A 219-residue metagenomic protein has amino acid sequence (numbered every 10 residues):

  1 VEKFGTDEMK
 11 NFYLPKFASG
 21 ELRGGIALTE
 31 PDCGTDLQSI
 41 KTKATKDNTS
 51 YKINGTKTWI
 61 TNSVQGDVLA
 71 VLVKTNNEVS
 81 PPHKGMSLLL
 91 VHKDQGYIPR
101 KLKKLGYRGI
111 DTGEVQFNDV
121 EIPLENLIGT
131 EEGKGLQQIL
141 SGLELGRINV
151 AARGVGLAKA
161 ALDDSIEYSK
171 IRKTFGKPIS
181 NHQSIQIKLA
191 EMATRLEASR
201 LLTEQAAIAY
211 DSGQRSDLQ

Functional and structural regions predicted by a protein language model:
V1-E8, G34-L37, T45: N-terminal glycine-rich flavin-associated loop
G20-L28, L72: A short, Trp-centered hydrophobic/proline-enriched beta-strand micro-motif
D32-T35, W59-N62, V79-S80, K104-D111: Short Gly/Pro-enriched turn/cap motifs at secondary-structure boundaries
D36-N54, Q214: Cytochrome P450 C-terminal beta-domain/meander region
N54-I98: A short core secondary-structure module
Y97-A198: Glycine-rich beta->alpha junctions and the first turn(s) of the following alpha-helix
M192-G213: Active-site pocket-lining segment
R215-Q219: Charged, glycine-rich active-site and insertion segments that engage polyanionic ligands
